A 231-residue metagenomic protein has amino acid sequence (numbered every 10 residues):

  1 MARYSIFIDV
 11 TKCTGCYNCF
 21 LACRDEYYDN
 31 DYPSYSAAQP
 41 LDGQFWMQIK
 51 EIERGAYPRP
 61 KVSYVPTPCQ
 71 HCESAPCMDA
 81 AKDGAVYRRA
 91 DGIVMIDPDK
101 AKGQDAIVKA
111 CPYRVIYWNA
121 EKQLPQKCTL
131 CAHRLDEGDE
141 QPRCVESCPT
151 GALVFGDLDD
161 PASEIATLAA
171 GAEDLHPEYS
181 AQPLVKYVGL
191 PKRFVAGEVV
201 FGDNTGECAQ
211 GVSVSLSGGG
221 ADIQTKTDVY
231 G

Functional and structural regions predicted by a protein language model:
M1-I6, T11-Q70, A169: A structural preference for long, well-packed, hydrophobic secondary-structure segments
A2, G138, G219-A221: Short, small/polar residue-rich loop motifs at catalytic or cofactor-binding pockets
N18-S36, Q48, S74-K100, A106-L124 (+1 more regions): Iron-sulfur cluster-binding cysteine motifs and their immediate structural context in ferredoxin-like electron-transfer
C128-T129: Catalytic cores of eukaryotic secretory-pathway lumenal/extracellular enzymes that build and remodel glycoconjugates
C144-F194: Long, compositionally biased charged/polar accessory segments in the mid-to-C-terminal portions of proteins
F194-A196, G211-S213, D222: Exposed beta-strand and adjacent loop surfaces of beta-rich binding modules that mediate intermolecular recognition
E198-A209: Structural motif
C208-Q210, G218-G231: Short, acidic Ser/Thr/Gly-rich low-complexity loop/linker segments typical of extracellular and cell-surface proteins
